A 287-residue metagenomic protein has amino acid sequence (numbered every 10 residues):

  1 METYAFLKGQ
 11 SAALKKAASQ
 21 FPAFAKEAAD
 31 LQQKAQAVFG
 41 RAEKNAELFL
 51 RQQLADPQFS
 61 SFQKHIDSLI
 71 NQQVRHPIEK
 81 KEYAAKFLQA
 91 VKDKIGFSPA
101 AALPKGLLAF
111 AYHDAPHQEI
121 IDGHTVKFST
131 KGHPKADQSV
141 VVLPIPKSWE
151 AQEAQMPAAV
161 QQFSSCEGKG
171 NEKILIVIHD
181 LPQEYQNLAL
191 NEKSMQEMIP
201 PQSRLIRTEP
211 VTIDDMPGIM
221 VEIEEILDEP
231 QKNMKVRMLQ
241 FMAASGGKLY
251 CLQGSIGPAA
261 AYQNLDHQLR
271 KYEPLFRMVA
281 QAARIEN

Functional and structural regions predicted by a protein language model:
M1-Y4, K15-L175, S194-M216, P230-M234 (+2 more regions): N-terminal targeting sequences that direct proteins away from the cytosol to non-cytosolic compartments
S11: Cationic-aromatic interfacial patches
I176-M195: Surface-exposed acidic loop/strand-edge motifs in secreted or periplasmic proteins that form small linear binding
H179-L181, I226, G257: Solvent-exposed coil/turn segments that connect beta secondary-structure elements in extracytoplasmic/periplasmic
N187, D214-M220: Short, solvent-exposed polar/charged micro-motifs at secondary-structure junctions
I219-R237: Short, Gly/Ser/Thr-enriched beta-strand-loop segments that form substrate-interacting elements of hydrolase/peptidase
L239-F241: Extracellular C-type lectin-like domains
